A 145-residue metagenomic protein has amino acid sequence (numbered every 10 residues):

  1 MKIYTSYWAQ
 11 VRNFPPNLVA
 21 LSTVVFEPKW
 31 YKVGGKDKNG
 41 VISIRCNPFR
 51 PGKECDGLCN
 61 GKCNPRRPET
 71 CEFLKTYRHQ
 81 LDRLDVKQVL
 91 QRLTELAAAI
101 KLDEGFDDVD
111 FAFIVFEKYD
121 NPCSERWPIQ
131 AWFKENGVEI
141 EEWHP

Functional and structural regions predicted by a protein language model:
M1-P145: Residues lining hydrophobic/aromatic ligand-binding pockets adjacent to catalytic sites
